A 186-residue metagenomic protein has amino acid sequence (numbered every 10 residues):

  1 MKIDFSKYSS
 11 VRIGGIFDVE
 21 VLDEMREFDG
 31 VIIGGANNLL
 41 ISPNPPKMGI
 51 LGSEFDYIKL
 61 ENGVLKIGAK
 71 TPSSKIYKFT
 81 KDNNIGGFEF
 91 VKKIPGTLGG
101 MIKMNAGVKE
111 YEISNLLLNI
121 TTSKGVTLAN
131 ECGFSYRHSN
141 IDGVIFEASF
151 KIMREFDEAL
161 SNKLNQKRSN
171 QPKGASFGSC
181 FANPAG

Functional and structural regions predicted by a protein language model:
M1-I33, N38: N-terminal, positively charged, Ser/Thr/Ala/Gly-biased leader segments that form transit/presequence-like amphipathic
K2-S10, K124-G186: Phosphate/pyrophosphate- and phosphate-bearing ligand-binding catalytic cores of soluble enzymes
R12-G15, V21-D23, L40-I58, K103-N130 (+1 more regions): Structural signature of FAD isoalloxazine-binding scaffolds in flavoprotein oxidoreductases
I16, A36-N38, P72, P95-I102 (+2 more regions): Gly/Ser/Thr-rich beta-alpha loop segments that engage phosphate groups in nucleotides
D18-E20, D29-V31, N38-L39, P46-I50 (+4 more regions): Structural motif
M25, A36, K70, T122 (+2 more regions): Residue-level signal for inorganic ion chemistry
R26-G30, F55-M101: FAD-binding glycine-rich core of flavoenzymes that anchor FAD
L39, Y77-K78, E89-V91, I102-E112 (+2 more regions): A generic local secondary-structure boundary/capping motif
